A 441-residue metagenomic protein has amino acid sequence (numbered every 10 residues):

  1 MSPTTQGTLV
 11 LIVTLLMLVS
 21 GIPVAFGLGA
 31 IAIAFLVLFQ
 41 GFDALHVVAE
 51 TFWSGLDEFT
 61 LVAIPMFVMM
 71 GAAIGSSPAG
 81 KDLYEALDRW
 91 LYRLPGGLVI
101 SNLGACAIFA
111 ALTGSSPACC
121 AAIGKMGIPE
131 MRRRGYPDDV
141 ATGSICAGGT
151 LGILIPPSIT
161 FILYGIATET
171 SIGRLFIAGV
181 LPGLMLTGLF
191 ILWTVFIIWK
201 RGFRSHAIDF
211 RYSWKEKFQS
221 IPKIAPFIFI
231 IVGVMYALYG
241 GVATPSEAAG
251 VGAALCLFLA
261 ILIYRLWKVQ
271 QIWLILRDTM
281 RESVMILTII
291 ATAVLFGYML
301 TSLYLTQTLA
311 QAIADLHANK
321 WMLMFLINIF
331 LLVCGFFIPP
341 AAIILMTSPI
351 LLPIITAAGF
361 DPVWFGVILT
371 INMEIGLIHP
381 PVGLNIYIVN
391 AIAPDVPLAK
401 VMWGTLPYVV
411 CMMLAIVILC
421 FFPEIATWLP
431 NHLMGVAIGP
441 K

Functional and structural regions predicted by a protein language model:
M1-K441: Alpha-helical transmembrane segments of multi-pass membrane transport proteins
